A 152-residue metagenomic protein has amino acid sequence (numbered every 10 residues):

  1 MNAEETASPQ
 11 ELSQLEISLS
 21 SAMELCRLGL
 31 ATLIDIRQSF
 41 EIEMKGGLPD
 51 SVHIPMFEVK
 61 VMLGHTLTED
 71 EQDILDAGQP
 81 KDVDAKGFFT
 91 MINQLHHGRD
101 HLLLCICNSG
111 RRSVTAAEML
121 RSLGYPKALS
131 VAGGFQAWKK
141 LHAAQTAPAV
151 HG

Functional and structural regions predicted by a protein language model:
M1-T32, S39-L104, S109-G152: Rhodanese-like catalytic fold shared by cysteine-dependent sulfurtransferases and DSP/PTP-type phosphatases
